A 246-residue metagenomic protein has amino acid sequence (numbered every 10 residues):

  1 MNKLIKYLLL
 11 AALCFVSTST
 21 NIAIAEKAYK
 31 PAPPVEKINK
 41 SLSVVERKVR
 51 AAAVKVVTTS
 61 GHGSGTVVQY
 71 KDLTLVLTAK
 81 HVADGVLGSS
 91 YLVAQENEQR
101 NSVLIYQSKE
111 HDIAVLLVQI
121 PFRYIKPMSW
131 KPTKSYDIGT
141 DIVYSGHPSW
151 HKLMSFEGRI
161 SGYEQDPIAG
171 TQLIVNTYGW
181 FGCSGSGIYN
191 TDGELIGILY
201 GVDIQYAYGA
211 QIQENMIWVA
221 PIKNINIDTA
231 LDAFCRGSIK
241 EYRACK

Functional and structural regions predicted by a protein language model:
M1-L9: Bacterial N-terminal signal peptides that target proteins for export
F15-I22: C-terminal segment of classical bacterial N-terminal signal peptides
A25-E46, R123-I125, L195-K246: C-terminal cap/linker of serine protease catalytic domains
K40-L42, A51-V76, Q99-N101, G185: A conserved glycine-rich beta-strand in the N-terminal activation segment of trypsin-fold
H62, K71-S145, W150-L153, A169 (+1 more regions): Conserved active-site neighborhood of the chymotrypsin/trypsin-like protease fold
T66, G179-L199: Catalytic nucleophile loop of clan PA
A79-D84, G146, F156, F181 (+2 more regions): Short beta->alpha transition motifs characteristic of CBS
F156-G162: Short beta-strand-centered aromatic/proline hotspots
